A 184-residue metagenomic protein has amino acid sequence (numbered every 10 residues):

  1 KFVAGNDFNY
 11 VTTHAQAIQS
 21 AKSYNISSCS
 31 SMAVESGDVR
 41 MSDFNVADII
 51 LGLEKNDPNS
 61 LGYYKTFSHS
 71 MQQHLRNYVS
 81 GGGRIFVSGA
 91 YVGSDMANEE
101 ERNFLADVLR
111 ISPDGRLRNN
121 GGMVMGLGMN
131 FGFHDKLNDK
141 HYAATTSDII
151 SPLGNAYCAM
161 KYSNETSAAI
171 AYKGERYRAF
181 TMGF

Functional and structural regions predicted by a protein language model:
F2-N103: Helical hinge/lid and interdomain linker segments adjacent to catalytic or ligand-binding clefts that mediate domain
A4, A143-A144, T181: Sequence-pattern detector for short linear motifs and compositional/periodic biases rather than a specific fold
Q16-A21, D148-L153, Y172-K173: Short, conserved catalytic or adaptor-binding loops enriched in Gly and charged residues
S36-D43, G126-M129, S167-I170: Short, solvent-exposed polar/charged micro-motifs at secondary-structure junctions
N56-N164: A glycine-rich, often tryptophan-bearing local segment used as a flexible ligand/cofactor-contacting loop or short
S147-D148, S163-R178: Short, surface-exposed beta-strand/loop micro-motifs that present aromatic residues
C158-A159, R176-F184: Active-site-proximal beta-strand elements of phosphoester/diester hydrolases
